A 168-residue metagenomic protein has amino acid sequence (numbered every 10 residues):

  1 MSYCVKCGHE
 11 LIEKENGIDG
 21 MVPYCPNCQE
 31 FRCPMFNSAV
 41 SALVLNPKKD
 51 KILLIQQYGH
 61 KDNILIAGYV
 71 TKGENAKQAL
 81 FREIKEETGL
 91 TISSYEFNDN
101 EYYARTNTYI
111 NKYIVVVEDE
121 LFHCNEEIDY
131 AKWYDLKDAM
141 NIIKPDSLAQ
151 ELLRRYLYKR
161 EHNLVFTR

Functional and structural regions predicted by a protein language model:
M1-S41: Acidic, metal-coordinating catalytic segment for phosphate/diphosphate chemistry, firing primarily on the Nudix
K14-E15, T91-E101: A short coil-to-beta-strand element that immediately follows conserved catalytic motifs
F36, S93, N107-Y109: Residue-level preference for beta-strand/loop junctions
S38-V40, D50, N111, D129: Change "...and in nucleic-acid phosphodiester-cleaving endonucleases..." to "...and in nucleic-acid processing enzymes
N46-E87: Conserved Nudix-box catalytic region and its N-terminal flanking loop in Nudix hydrolases and closely related
G68, R82, Y95, Y134-K137: Structural detector for helix-capping/boundary residues
E101-E127, K132-D138: Active-site-adjacent beta-strand/loop module that shapes the phosphate/pyrophosphate-binding cleft
N125-R168: Nudix hydrolase/Nudix homology domain
